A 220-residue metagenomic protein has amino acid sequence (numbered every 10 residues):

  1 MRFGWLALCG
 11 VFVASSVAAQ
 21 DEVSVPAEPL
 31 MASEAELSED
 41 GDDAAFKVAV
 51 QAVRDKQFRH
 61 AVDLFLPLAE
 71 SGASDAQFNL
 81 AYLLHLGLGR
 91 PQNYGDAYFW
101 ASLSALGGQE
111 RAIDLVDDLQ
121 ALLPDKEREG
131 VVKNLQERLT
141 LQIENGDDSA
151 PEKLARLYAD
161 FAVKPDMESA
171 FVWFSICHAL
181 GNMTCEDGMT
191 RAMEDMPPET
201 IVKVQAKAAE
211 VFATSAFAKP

Functional and structural regions predicted by a protein language model:
A14-S16: N-terminal signal peptide c-region/cleavage motif recognized by signal peptidases
V23-E28, K126-S149, K153, L157 (+1 more regions): Terminal, low-structured helical/coil segments at or just beyond the last alpha-helical repeat
G41-S71, N145, A150: Alpha-helical segment of the N-proximal tetratricopeptide repeat
D43-A52, P67-L68, N79-L86, L115-L122 (+2 more regions): Hydrophobic face of amphipathic alpha-helices that form TPR/SEL1-like repeat modules and related alpha-solenoid
R54-K56, E70-S71, L84, L88-Q92 (+6 more regions): Short coil/turn and helix-start
